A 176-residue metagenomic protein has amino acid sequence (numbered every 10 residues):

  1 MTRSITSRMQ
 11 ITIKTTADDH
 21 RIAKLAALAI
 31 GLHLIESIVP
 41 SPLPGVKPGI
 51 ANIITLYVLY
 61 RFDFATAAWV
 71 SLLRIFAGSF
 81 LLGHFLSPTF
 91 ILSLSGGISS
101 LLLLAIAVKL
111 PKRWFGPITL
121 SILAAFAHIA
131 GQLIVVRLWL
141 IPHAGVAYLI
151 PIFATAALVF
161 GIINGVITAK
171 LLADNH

Functional and structural regions predicted by a protein language model:
R3-Y57: Hydrophobic transmembrane alpha-helices
Q10-K14, I22-L25, G31, V70 (+1 more regions): Short helix-perturbing small/polar motifs within transmembrane alpha-helices
D19-K24, I53, Y57, A68-L72 (+3 more regions): Hydrophobic alpha-helical transmembrane segments
A29, H33-E36, L59, G78-L82 (+4 more regions): Structural signal for membrane-spanning alpha-helices in multi-pass inner-membrane proteins, emphasizing helix cores
H33-P48, L73-L102, L149: Interfacial aromatic-anchored transmembrane helix boundaries in multi-pass membrane proteins
I38, R61, P111-W114: Helix-loop interface residues and adjacent transmembrane-helix termini in multi-pass membrane transporters, primarily
I50-T66, L103-A107: Generic transmembrane alpha-helix motif of multi-pass integral membrane proteins
F85-I91, L110-H176: Membrane-embedded alpha-helical hairpins and interfacial helices in multi-pass inner-membrane proteins
